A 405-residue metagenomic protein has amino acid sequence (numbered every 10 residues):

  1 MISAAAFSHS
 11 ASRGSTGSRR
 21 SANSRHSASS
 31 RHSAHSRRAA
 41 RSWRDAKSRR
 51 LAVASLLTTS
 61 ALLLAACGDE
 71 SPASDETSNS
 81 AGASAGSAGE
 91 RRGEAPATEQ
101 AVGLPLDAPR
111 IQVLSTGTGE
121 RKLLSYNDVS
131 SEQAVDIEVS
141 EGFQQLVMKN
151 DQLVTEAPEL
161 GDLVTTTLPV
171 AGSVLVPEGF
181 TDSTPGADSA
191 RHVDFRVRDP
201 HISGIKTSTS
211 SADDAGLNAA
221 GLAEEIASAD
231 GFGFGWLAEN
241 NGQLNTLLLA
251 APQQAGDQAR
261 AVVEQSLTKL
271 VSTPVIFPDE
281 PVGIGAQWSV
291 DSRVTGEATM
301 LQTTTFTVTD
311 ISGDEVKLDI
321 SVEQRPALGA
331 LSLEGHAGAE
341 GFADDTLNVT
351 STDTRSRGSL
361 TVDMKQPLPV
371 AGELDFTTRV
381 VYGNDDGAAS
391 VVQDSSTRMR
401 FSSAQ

Functional and structural regions predicted by a protein language model:
M1-H9, D69-S71: N-terminal acidic, proline/glycine-rich, low-complexity intrinsically disordered segments
A5-T16, S24, S36-S55: Bacterial N-terminal signal peptides that target proteins for export
L63-A66: C-terminal motif of bacterial Sec signal peptides marking the signal peptidase cleavage site
G68-D213, A286, V290-Q405: Acidic, serine/threonine-rich low-complexity disordered tracts
A220-V262: Hydrophobic alpha-helical segments and helix pairs
E264-T273: Short, structured beta-strand/loop micro-motifs enriched in basic residues and often containing a Trp
